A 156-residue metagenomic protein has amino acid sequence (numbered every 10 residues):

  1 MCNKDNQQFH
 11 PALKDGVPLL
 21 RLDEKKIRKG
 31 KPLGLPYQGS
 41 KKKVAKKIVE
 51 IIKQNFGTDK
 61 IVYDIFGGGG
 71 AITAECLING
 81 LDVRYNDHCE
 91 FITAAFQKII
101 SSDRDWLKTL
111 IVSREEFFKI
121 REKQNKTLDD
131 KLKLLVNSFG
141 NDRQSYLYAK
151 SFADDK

Functional and structural regions predicted by a protein language model:
C2-G67, A71-A74, I78: S-adenosyl-L-methionine
I78-K156: Class I S-adenosyl-L-methionine-dependent methyltransferase module
